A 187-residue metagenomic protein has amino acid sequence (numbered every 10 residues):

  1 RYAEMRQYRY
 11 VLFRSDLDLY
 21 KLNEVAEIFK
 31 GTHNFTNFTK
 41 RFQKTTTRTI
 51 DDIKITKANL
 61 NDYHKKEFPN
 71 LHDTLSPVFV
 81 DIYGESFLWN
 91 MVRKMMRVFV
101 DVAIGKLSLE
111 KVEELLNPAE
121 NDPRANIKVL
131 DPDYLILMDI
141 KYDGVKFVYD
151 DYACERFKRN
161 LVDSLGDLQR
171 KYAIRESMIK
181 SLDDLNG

Functional and structural regions predicted by a protein language model:
R1-D16: Charged mid-protein connector segments
D18-G187: Core RNA-modification/binding signature centered on pseudouridine synthases
